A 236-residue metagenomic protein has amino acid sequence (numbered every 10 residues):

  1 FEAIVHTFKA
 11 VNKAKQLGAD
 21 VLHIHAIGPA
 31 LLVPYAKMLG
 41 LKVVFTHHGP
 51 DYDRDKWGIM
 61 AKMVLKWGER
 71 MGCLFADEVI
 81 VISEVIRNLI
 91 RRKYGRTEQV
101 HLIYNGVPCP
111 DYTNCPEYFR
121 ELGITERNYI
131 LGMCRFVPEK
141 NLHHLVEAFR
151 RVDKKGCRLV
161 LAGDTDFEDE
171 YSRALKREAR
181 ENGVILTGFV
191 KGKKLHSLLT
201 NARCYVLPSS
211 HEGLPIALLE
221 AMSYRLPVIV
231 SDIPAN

Functional and structural regions predicted by a protein language model:
N12-K15, K62-V79: Membrane-proximal helix-turn-helix segments that form the acceptor-binding/catalytic region of lipid-linked
I24-P29: Short His-centered aromatic/hydrophobic patch
V85, G106: Carbohydrate-associated surface elements
G123-R151, V160: Conserved donor-binding/catalytic core segment of Leloir-type glycosyltransferases
S172-K193: Nucleotide-activated donor-binding/catalytic signature segment of Leloir-type glycosyltransferases, i.e., the conserved
F189-V190, S197-A202: Short alpha-helical donor nucleotide-sugar binding micro-motif in glycosyltransferases
S210: Aromatic "clamp/platform" in nucleotide-sugar-dependent glycosyltransferases that forms part of the donor/acceptor
P227-V230: Short hydrophobic beta-strand element within catalytic cores of glycosyltransferases and related nucleotide-activated
